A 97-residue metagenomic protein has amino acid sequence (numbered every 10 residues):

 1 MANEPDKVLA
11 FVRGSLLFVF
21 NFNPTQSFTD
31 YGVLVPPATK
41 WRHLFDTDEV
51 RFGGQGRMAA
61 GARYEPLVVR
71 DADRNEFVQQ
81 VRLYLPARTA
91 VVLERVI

Functional and structural regions predicted by a protein language model:
M1-I97: Carbohydrate-interacting/catalytic domains
